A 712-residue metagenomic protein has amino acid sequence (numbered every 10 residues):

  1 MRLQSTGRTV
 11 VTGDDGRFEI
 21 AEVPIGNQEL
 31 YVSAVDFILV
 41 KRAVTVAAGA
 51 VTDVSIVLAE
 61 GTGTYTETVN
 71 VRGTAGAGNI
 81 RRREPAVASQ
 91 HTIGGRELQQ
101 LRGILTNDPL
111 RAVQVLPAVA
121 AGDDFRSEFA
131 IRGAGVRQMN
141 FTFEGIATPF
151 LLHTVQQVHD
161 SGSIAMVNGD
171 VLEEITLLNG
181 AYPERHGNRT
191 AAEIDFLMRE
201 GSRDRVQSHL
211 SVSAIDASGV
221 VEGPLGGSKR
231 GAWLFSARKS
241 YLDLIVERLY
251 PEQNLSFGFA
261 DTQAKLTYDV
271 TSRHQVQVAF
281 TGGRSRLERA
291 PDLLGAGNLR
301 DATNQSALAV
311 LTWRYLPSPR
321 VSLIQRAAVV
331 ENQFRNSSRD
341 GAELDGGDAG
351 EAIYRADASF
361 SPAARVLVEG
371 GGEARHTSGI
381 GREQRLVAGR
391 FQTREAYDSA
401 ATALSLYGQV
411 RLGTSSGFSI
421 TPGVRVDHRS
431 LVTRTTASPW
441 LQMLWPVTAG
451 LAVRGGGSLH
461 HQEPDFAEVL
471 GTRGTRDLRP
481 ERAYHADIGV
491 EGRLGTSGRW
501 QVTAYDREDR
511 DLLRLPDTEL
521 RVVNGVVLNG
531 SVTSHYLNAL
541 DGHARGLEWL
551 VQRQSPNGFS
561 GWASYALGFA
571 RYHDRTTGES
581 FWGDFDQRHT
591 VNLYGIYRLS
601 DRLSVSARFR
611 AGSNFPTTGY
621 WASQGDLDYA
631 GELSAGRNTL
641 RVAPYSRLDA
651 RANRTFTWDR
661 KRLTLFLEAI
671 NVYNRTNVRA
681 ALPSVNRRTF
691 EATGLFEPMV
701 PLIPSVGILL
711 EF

Functional and structural regions predicted by a protein language model:
V11-D15, D36-I38, R42-A59, Y65-P183 (+4 more regions): Periplasmic N-terminal accessory/gating domains of Gram-negative outer-membrane beta-barrel systems
A147, L152, V158, R286 (+6 more regions): Surface-exposed extracellular loop regions of Gram-negative outer-membrane beta-barrel proteins, predominantly
S161-A165, E173-P183, T190-G223, F235-K239 (+1 more regions): Short strand-turn segments of transmembrane beta-barrel domains in outer membranes, especially the first one or two
S213-K239, E252-R286, D301-L323, P362-V366: Transmembrane beta-barrel wall of Gram-negative outer-membrane proteins
A279-T281, S359-E369, E373, R394-R510 (+4 more regions): Structural signature of Gram-negative outer-membrane beta-barrels, strongest in the C-terminal barrel of TonB-dependent
E351-D357, R394-Y407, R479, H485 (+3 more regions): Outer membrane beta-barrel strand-and-loop segments of large Gram-negative receptors, especially TonB-dependent
G417, D506-E508, G530-W621: Gram-negative outer-membrane beta-barrel transporters
R510, R602-V605, R610-D628, A643-R647 (+1 more regions): C-terminal beta-signal and adjacent terminal beta-strands/loops of Gram-negative outer-membrane beta-barrel proteins
